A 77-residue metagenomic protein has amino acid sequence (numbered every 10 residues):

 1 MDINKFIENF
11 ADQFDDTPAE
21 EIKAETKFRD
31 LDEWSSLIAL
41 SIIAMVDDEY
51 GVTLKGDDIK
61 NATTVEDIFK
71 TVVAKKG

Functional and structural regions predicted by a protein language model:
M1-W34, I38, I43, E49-G77: Phosphopantetheine-dependent thiolation modules in NRPS/PKS and related acyl-activating systems
